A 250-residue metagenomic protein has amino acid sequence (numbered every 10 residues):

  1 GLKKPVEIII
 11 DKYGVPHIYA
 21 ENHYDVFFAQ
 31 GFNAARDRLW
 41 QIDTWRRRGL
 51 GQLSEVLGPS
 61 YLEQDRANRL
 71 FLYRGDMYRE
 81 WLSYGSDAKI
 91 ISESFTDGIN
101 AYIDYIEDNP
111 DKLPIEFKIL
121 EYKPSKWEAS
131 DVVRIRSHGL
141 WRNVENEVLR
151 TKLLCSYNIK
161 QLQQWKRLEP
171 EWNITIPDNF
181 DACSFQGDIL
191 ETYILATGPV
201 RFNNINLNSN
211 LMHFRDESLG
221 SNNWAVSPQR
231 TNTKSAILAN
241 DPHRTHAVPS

Functional and structural regions predicted by a protein language model:
G1-I237, P242-P249: Substrate-recognition/specificity elements adjacent to catalytic centers across diverse enzyme folds
